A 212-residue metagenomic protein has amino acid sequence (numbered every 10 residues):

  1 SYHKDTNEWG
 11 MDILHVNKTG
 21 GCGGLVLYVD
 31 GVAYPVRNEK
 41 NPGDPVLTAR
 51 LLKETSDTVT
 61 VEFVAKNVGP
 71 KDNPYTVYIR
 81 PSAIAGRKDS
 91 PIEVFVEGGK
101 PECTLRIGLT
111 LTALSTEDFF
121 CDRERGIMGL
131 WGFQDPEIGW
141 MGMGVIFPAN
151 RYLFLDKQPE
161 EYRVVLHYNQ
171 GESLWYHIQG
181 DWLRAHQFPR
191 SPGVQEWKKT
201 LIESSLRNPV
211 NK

Functional and structural regions predicted by a protein language model:
S1-D5: Anionic coordination/interaction segments
N7-A85: Extended, loop-rich substrate-binding clefts of extracytoplasmic carbohydrate-active enzymes
R50-D57, A85-R87, E97-T104, H167-S173: A short, structured loop/turn motif at beta-sheet edges
V64-K66, F95-G99, T112, Q179-L183: Solvent-exposed residues in well-ordered beta-strands and their adjoining turns, especially edge/terminal strands
N67-P74, P136-G142, L153-F154, R184-Q187: Short, surface-exposed beta-strand/loop "edge" segments at domain boundaries and coil↔beta transitions
Y75-P81, K88-D122: Acidic (Asp/Glu-rich), glycine- and aromatic
E97, A113-E161: Accessory, usually C-terminal, subdomains that scaffold auxiliary metal cofactors
V145-K212: Beta-strand-rich recognition/accessory modules
